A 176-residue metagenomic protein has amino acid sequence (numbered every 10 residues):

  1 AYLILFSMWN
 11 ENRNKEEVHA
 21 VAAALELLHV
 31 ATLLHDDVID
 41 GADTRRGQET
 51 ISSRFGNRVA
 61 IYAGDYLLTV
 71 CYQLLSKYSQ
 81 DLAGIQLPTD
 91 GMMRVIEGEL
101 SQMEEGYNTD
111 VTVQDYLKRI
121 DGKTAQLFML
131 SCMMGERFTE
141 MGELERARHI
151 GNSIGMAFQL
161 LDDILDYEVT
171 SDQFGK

Functional and structural regions predicted by a protein language model:
A1-K176: Mg2+-dependent prenyl diphosphate-binding active-site environment of isoprenoid biosynthetic enzymes
